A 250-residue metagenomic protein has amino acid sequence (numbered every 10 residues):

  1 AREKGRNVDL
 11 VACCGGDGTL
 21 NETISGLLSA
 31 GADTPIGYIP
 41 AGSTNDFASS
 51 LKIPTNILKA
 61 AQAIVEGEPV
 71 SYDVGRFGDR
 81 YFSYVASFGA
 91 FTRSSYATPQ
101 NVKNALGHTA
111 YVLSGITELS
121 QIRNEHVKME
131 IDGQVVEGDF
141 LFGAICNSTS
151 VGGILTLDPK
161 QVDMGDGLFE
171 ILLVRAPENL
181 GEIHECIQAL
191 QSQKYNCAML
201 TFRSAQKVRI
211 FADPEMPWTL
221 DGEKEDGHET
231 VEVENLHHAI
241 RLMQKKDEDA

Functional and structural regions predicted by a protein language model:
A1-C14, N21, S25-G26, D249-A250: ATP/NTP phosphate-donor binding region
S29-I145: Catalytic core of DAGKc-family lipid kinases
V70, L113-G115, E125-D132, G153-P159 (+2 more regions): Glycine-rich, charged/polar anion/phosphate-binding loops that engage phosphate groups from diverse ligands
S87, F91, A144-K160, K224: Glycine-rich phosphate/pyrophosphate-binding beta-alpha loops
T92-S94, E137-D139, S150-I154, N179-I183: Short acidic/glycine-rich loop or secondary-structure boundary segments that cap or lie
V102-A110, S150, P159-G181: Gly/Ser/Thr-rich active-site loops/lids in small-molecule metabolic enzymes that frequently grip phosphoryl groups
I131, E137, D163, L173-A250: ATP/nucleoside-binding phosphotransfer catalytic cores, i.e., glycine-rich phosphate-binding loops
